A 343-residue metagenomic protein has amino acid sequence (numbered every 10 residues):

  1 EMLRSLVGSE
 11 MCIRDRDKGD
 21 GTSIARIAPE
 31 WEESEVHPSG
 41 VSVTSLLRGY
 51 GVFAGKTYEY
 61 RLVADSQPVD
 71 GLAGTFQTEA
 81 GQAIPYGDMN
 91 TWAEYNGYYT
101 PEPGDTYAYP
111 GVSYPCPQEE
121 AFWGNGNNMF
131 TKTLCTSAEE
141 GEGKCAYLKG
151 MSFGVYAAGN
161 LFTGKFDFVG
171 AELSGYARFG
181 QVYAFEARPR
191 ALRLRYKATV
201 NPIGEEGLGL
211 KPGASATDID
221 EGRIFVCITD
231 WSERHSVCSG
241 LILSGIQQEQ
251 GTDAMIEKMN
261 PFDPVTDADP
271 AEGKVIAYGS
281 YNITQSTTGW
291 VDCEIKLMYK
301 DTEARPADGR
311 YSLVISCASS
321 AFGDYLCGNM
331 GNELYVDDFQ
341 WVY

Functional and structural regions predicted by a protein language model:
E1-G8, I13: Single conserved hydrophobic/aromatic residue that forms the stacking wall/gate of nucleotide- or nucleobase-binding
R16-F53: Recognizes extended acidic, P/S/T-rich segments that occur within or adjacent to Ig-like beta-sandwich modules
G21, A93-K149: Extracellular glycan-recognition surfaces and repeat-rich motifs
V63-Q67, S316-S320: Beta-strand-rich extracellular modules
D65-Q82: Extracellular fibronectin type III
E233-A307: Extracellular carbohydrate recognition and processing domains and analogous Trp-centered ligand-binding platforms
T287-G289, R305-D308, S320-Y343: Extracellular carbohydrate recognition
